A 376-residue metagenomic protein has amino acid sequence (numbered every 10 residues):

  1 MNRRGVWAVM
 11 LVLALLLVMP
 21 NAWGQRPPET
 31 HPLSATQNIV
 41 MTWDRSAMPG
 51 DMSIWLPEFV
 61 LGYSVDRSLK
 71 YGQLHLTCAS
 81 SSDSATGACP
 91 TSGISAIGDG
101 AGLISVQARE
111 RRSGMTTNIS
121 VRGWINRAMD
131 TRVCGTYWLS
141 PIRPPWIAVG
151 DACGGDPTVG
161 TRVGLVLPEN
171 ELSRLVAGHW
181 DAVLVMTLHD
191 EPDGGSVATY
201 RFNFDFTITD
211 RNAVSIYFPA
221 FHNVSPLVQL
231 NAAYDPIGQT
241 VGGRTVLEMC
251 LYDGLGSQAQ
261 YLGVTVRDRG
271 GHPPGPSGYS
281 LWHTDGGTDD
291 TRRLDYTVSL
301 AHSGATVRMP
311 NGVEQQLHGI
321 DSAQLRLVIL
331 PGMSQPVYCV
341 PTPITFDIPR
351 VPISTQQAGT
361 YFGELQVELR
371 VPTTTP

Functional and structural regions predicted by a protein language model:
M1-V9: Bacterial N-terminal signal peptides that target proteins for export
V12-L16: Residues within alpha-helical transmembrane segments of multi-pass membrane proteins, especially transporters, ion
M19-P20: N-terminal signal peptide c-region/cleavage motif recognized by signal peptidases
W23-S105, L165-A301, P343-E364, E368-P376: N-terminal small/polar-rich segments of proteins
A108-T158, G304-Q335: Extended, solvent-exposed segments with strong compositional bias
P145-E169, P336-I348: Aromatic sugar-binding surface patches on proteins that engage polysaccharides or sugar-phosphate polymers
